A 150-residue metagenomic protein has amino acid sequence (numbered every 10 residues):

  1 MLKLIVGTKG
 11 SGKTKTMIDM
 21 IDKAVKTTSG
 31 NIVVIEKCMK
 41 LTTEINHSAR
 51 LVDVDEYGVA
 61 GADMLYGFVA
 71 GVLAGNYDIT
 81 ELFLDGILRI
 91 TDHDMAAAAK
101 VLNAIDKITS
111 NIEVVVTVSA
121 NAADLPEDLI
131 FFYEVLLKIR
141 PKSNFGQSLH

Functional and structural regions predicted by a protein language model:
M1-G71, L125-D128, N144: Conserved P-loop
E56, L73, E81-H150: Replace "adjacent to P-loop NTPase cores in ATP/GTP-dependent enzymes" with "adjacent to NTP-binding cores
